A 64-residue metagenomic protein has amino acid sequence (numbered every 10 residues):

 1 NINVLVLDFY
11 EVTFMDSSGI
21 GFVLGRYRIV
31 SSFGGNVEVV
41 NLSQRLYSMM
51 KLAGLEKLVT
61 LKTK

Functional and structural regions predicted by a protein language model:
I2-L58: Amphipathic alpha-helical interaction surfaces in cytosolic regulatory modules
T60-K64: Short acidic-hydrophobic, aromatic-tinged amphipathic segments that line or gate anion-handling sites
